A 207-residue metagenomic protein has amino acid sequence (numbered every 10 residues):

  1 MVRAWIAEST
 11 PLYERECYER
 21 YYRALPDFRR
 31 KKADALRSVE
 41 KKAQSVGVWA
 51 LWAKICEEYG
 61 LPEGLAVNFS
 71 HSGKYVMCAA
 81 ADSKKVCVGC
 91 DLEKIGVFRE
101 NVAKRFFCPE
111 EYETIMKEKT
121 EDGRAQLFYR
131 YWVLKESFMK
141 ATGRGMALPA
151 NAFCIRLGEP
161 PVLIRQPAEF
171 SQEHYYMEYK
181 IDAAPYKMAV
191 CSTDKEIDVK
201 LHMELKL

Functional and structural regions predicted by a protein language model:
M1-L207: Core catalytic alpha/beta fold that binds nucleotide/phospho-ligands
